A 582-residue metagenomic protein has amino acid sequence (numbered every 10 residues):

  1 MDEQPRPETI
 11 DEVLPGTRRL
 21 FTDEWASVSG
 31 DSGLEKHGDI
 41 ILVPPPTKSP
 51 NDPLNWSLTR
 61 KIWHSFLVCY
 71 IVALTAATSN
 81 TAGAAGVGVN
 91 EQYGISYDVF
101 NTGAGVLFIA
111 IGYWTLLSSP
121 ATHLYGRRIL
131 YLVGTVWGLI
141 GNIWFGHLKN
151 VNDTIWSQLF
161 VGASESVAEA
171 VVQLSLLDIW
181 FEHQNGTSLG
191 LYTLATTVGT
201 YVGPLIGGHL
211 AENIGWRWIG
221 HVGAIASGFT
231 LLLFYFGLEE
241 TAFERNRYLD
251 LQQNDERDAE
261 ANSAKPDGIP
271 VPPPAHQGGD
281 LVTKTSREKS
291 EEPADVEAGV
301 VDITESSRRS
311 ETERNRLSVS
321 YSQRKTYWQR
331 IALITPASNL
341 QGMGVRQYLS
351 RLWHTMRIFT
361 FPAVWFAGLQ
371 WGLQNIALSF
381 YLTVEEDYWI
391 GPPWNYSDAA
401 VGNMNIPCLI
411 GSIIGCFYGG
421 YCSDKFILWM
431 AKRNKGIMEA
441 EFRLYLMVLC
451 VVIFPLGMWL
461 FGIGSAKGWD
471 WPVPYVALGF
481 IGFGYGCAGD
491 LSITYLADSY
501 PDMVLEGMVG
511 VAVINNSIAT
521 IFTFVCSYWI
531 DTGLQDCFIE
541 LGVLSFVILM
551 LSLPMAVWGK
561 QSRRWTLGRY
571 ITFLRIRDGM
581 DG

Functional and structural regions predicted by a protein language model:
M1-S57, T241-R351, L428-N434, T566-G582: Intrinsically disordered, low-complexity terminal tails of fungal membrane proteins
L58-N80, L159-F160, T360-L378, G479-F480: Pair of pore-lining "gating" transmembrane helices in MFS-fold secondary transporters
A76, N80, G88, Q92 (+11 more regions): C-terminal transmembrane bundle
Y97-D98, E182-Y192, D398, D502-V511: Loop-to-transmembrane helix entry/capping segments in MFS-fold secondary transporters and related SLC/MFSD carriers
L159-A195: Cytoplasmic helix-loop-helix junction between adjacent transmembrane helices in 12-TM secondary transporters
Q184-I214, W218-T230, F234, C408-C416 (+1 more regions): Glycine-rich segments within core transmembrane alpha-helices of 12-TM secondary carriers
S227-D250, S552-A556: C-terminal membrane-cytosol helix-exit motif in multi-pass small-molecule transporters
L349-T360: A short amphipathic helical element positioned immediately N-terminal to and/or at the very start of a transmembrane
